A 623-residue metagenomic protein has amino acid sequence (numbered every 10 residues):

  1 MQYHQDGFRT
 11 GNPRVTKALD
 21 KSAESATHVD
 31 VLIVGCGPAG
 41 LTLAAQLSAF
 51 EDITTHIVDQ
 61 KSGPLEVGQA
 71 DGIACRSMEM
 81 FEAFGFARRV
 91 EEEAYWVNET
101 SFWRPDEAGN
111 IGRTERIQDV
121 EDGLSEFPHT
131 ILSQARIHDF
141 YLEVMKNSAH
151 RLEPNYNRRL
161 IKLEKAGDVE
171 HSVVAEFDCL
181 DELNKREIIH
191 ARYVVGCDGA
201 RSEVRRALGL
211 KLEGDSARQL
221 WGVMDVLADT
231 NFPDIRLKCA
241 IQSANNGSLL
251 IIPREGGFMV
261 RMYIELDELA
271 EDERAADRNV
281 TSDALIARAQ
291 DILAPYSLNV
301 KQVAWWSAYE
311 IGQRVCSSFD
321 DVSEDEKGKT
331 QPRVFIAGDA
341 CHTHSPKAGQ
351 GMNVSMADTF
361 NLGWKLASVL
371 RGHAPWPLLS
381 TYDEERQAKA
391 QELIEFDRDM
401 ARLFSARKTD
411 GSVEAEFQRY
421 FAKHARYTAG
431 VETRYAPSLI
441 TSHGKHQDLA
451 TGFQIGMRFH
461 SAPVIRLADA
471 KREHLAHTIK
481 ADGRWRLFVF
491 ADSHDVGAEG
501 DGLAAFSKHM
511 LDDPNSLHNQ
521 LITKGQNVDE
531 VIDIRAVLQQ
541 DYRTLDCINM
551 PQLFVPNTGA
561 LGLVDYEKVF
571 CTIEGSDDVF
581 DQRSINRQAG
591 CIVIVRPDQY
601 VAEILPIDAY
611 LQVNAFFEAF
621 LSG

Functional and structural regions predicted by a protein language model:
M1-V31, Q46-I53, K329: Extreme N-terminal leader/targeting segments of oxidoreductases
T27-V29, E182-Y193, C197, T330: Core beta-strand elements of the Rossmann-like FAD/NAD(P) dinucleotide-binding domain in flavoenzyme oxidoreductases
C36-A44, Y141, G196, V303 (+7 more regions): Conserved mid-domain beta->alpha element of the FAD-binding
S48-D71: Glycine-rich FAD pyrophosphate-binding loop
E66-K146, I394: Active-site-adjacent segment of FAD-dependent monooxygenases/related oxidoreductases
E143, N147, Y193-I311: Conserved FAD-binding catalytic core of PHBH/FMO-like flavoproteins
S148-L160, L298: A conserved beta-strand/loop element that lines the FAD pocket in flavoprotein oxidoreductases
Y156-V173: A conserved short coil-to-beta-strand element within the FAD-binding core of flavoproteins
